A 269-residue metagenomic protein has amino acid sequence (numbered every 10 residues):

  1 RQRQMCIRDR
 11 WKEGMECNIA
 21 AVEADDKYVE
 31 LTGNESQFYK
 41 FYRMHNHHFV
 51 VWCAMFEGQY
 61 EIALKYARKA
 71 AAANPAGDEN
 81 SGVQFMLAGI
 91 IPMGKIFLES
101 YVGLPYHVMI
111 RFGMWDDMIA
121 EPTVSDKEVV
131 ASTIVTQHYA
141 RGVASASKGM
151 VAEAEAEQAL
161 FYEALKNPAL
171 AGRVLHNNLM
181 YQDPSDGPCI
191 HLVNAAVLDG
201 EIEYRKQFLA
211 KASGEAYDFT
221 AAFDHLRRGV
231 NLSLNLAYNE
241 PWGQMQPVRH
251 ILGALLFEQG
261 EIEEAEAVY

Functional and structural regions predicted by a protein language model:
Q2-I7: Short, small-residue-biased leader/transition segments that mark boundaries at the very start of proteins
W11-K12, Y60, W115, V151 (+3 more regions): TPR-repeat structural position
A24, L31, S36-Q37, A71-N80 (+6 more regions): Solenoid-like repeat scaffolds
Q37-K40, M44, E99, T133-V135 (+3 more regions): Start-of-helix signal in alpha-solenoid helical-repeat scaffolds, especially tetratricopeptide repeats
F49, L104, T136, A140 (+4 more regions): "A position-specific structural signal for the A-helix of alpha-solenoid helical repeats
